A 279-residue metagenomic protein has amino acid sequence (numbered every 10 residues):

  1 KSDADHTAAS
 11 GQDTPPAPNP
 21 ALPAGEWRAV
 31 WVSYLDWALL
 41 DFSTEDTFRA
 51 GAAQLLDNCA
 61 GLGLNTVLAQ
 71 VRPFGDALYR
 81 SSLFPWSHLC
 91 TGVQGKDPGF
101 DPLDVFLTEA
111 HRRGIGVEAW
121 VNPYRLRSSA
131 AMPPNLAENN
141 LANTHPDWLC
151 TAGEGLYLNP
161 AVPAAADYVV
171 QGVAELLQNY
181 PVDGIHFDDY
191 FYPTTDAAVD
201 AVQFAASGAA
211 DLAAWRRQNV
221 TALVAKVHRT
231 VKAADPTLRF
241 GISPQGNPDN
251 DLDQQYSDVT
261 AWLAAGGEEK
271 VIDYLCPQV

Functional and structural regions predicted by a protein language model:
L22-R49, E118-A119, Y124-E175, N179: Active-site-adjacent "subsite" loops/lids of carbohydrate-active enzymes
T44-L62, L89-R113, Y168-Q171, Q218-K226: Aromatic- and glycine-enriched glycan-recognition loops and surfaces that form the carbohydrate-binding subsites
A50-A77, N179-G184, E268-Y274: Catalytic domains of carbohydrate-active enzymes, especially glycoside hydrolases
L55-L64, F106-R113, N139-N140, E154-F191 (+1 more regions): An active-site-proximal structural segment forming one wall of the substrate-binding cleft that immediately precedes
L62-P98: Aromatic-lined carbohydrate-binding/catalytic grooves of carbohydrate-active enzymes
A77-G92, R125-G153, D189-G208: Aromatic- and acidic-residue-enriched segments that line the glycan-binding/catalytic groove of carbohydrate-active
G116-S128, H186-P193, A213-Q255: Aromatic-lined carbohydrate-recognition surfaces of secreted/lumenal glycan-active proteins
D183, D188, Y256-V279: Aromatic- and acid-rich polysaccharide-binding/catalytic face of secreted or lumenal carbohydrate-active enzymes
